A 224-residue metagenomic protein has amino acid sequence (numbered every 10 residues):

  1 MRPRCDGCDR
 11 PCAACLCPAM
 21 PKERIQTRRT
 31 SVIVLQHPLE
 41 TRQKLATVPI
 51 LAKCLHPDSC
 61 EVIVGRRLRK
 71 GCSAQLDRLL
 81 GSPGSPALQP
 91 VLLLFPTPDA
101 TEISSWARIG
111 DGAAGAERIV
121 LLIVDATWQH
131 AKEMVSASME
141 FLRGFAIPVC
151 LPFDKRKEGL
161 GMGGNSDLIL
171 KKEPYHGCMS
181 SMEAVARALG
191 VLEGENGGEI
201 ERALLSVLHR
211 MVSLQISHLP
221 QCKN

Functional and structural regions predicted by a protein language model:
M1, P21-K22, R108, C222-N224: Eukaryotic N-terminal low-complexity, Ser/Thr- and Lys/Arg-rich leader segments that predominantly function as
C5-C8: Short cysteine-rich clusters marking metal-coordination/redox-active sites
R10-A87: Glycine-rich, flexible N-terminal cofactor/catalytic loop recognition
C17, S104, G197-G198: Intrinsically disordered, low-complexity regions enriched in proline, serine, glycine and charged residues
H37-T41, L121, Y175: Short gly/ser-rich anion-binding loops that grip negatively charged ligand groups
L45-A46, E102-S105, G177-A184: Secondary-structure junction/capping motif
H56-R143, L151: S-adenosyl-L-methionine/SAH cofactor-binding core of RNA-modifying enzymes
A114, I119-V120, T127-N224: C-terminal folded domains that constitute the principal catalytic or ligand-binding module of multi-domain proteins
